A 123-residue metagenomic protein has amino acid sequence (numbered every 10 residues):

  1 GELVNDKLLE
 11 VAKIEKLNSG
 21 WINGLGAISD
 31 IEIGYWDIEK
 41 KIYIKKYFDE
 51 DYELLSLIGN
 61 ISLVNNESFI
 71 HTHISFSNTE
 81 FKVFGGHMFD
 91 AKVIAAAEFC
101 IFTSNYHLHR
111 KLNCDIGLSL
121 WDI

Functional and structural regions predicted by a protein language model:
E2-H71, S75-I123: N-terminal intrinsically disordered, cationic/polar leader segments that include organellar targeting peptides
